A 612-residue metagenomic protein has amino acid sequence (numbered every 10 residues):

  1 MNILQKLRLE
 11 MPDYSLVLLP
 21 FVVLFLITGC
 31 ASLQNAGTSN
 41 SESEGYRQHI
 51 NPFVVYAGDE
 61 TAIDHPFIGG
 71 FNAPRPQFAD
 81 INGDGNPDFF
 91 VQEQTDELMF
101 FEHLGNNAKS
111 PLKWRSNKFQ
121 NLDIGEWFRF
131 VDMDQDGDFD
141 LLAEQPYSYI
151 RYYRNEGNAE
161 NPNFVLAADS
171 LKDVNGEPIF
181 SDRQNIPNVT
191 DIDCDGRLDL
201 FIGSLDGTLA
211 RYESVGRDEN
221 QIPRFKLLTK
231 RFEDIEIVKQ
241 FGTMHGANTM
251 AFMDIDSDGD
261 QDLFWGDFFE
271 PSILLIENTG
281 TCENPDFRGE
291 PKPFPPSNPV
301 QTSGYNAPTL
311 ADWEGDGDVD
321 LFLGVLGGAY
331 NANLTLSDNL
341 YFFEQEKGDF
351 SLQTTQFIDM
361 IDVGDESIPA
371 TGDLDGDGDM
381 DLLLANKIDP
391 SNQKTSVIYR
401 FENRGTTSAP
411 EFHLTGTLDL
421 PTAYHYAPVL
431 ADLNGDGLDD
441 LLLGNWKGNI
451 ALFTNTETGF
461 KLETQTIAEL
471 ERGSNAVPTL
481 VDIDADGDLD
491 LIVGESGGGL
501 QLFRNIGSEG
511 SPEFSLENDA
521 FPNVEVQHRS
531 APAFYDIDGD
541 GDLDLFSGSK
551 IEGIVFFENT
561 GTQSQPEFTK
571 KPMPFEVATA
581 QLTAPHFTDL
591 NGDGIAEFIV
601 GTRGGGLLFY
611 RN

Functional and structural regions predicted by a protein language model:
M1-Y14: N-terminal secretory signal peptides that target proteins for export/translocation
V17-G29: Bacterial N-terminal signal peptides
C30-N612: Beta-propeller-forming repeat regions
